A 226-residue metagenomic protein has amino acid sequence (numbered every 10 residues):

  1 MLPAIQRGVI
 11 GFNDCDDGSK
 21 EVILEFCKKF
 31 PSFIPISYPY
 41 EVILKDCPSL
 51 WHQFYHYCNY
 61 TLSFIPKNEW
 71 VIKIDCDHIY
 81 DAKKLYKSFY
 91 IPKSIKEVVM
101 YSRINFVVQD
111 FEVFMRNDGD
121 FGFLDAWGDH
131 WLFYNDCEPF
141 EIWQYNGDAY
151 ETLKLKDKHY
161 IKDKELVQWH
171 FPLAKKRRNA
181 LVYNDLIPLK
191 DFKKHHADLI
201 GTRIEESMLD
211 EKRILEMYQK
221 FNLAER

Functional and structural regions predicted by a protein language model:
L2: Gly/Ala-rich phosphate-binding loop of Rossmann-like dinucleotide-binding domains, activating on the conserved
Q6, K67-W70, I95: Short coil/turn segments at beta-strand junctions that form active-site/ligand-binding loops
Q6-D17, Y38: Short beta-strand/loop segment that forms part of the nucleotide-sugar
D17-G18, Y80: Residues that form or flank phosphate/diphosphate-binding pockets in enzymes that use nucleotide phosphates
G18-W70: Active-site-proximal specificity loops/subdomain of glycosyltransferases
P48-N59, I79-R226: Catalytic-site signature of metal-activated, phosphate-bearing donor transferases, centered on the GT-A/GT-A-like
N68-D81: Short beta-strand-to-loop acidic/aromatic patch adjacent to the donor-nucleotide binding site
